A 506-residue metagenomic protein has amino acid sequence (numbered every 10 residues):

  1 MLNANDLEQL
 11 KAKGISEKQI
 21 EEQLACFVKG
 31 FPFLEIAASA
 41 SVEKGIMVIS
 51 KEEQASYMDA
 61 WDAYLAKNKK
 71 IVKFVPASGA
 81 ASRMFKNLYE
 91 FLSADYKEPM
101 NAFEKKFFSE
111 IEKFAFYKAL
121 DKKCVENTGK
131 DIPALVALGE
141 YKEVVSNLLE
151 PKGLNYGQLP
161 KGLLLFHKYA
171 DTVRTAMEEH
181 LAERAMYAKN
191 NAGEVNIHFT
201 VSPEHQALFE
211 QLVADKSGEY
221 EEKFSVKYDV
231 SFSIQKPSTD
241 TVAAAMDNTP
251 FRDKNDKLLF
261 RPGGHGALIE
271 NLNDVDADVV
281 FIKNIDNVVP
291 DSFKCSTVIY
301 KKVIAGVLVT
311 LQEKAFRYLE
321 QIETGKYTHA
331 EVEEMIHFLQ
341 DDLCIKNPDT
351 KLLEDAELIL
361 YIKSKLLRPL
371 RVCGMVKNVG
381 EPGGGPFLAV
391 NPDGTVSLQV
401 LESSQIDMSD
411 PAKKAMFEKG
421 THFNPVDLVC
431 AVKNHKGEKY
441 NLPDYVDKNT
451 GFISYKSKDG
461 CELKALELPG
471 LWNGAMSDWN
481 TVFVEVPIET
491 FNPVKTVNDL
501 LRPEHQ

Functional and structural regions predicted by a protein language model:
M1-E43: N-terminal regions that are enriched for targeting/export leaders and immediately downstream pro/stem segments
L10-G14, I36-V379, L388-V400, S404-Q405 (+1 more regions): Domain-scale recognition of functional cores that engage charged ligands
A134-L138, D286, K301-Q340, F417-Q506: Conserved catalytic alpha/beta cores of large enzymes that bind or transform nucleotide phosphates and polynucleotides
L181-A185, D410-K413, L468: Short amphipathic beta-strand starts and helix->beta connectors
E194, P369, P382, F423-P425 (+1 more regions): A general secondary-structure signal for short beta-strands and their flanking turns/coil in non-transmembrane regions
H205, G380, D407, N434-K436 (+1 more regions): Residues that cap or initiate secondary-structure elements
V280, V390-P425, N434, T450-S454: C-terminal, active-site-flanking charged/polar segments
